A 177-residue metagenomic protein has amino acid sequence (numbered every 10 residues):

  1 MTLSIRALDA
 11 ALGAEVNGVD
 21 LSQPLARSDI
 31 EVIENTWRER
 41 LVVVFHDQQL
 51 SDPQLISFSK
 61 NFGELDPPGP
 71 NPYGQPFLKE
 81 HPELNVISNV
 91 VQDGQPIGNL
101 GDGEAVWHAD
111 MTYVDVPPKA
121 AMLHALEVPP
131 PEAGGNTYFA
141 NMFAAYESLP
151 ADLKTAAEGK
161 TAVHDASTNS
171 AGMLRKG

Functional and structural regions predicted by a protein language model:
T2-G177: Non-heme Fe(II) oxygenase catalytic core, chiefly the N-lobe of the double-stranded beta-helix
